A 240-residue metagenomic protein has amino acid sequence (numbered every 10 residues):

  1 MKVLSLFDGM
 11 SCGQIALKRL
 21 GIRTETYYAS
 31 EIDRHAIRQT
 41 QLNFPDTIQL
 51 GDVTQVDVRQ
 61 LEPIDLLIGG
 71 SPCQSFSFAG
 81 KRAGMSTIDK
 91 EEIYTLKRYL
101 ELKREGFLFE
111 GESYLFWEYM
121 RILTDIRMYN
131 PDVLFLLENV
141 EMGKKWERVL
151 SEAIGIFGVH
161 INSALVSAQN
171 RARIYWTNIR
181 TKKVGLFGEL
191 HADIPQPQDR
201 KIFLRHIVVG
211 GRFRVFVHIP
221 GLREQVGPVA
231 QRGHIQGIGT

Functional and structural regions predicted by a protein language model:
M1-T240: Conserved active-site and SAM-binding loop architecture of S-adenosyl-L-methionine-dependent nucleic-acid
